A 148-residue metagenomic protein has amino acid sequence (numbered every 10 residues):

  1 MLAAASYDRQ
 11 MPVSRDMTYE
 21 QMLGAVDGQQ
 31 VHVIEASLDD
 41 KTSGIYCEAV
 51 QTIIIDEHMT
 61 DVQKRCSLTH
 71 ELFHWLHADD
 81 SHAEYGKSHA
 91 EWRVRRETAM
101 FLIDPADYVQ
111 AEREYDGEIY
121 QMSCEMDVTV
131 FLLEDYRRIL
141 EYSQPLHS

Functional and structural regions predicted by a protein language model:
M1-S148: Active-site hotspot residues in diverse enzymes, especially metal/ion-binding acidic/histidine motifs
